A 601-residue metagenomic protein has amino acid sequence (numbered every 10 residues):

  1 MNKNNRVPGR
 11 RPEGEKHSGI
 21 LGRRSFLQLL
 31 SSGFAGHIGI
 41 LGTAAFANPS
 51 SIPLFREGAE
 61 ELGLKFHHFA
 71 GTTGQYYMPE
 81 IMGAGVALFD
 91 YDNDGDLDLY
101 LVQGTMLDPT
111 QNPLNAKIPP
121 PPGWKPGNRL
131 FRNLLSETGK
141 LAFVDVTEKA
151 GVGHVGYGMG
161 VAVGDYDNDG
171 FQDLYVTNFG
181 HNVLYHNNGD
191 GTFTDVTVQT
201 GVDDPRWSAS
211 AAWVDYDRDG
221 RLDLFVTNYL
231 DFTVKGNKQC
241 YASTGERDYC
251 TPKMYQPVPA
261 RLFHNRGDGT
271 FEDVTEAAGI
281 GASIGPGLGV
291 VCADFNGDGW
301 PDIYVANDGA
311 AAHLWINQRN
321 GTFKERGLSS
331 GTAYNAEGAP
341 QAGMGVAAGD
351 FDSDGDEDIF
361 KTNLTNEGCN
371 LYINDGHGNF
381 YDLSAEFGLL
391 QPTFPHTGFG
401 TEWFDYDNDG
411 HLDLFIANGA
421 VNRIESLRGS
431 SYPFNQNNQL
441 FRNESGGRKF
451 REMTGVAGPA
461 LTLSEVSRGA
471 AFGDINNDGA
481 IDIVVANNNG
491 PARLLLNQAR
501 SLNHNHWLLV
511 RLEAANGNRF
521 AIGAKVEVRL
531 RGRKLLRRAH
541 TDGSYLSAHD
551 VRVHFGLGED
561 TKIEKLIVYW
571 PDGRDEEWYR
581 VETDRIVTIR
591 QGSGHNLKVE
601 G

Functional and structural regions predicted by a protein language model:
M1-L21, S32-I38, A44-F46: N-terminal secretory signal peptides
I20, I40-K65: C-terminal segment of N-terminal export signals and the immediately downstream linker at the start of the mature
G22-L30, F143, F193, F271 (+3 more regions): N-terminal export leaders
S51-P53, L62, T72, Y76 (+2 more regions): Gly/Ser/Thr/Pro-enriched helix-cap/hinge segments flanking short amphipathic alpha-helices
F66-G85, W124, G151-A162, G201-A212 (+6 more regions): Repeat-based blade/solenoid architectures
G83-N93, R132, G158-N168, H186 (+6 more regions): Beta-propeller blade termini
L97-Q103, D169, D173-N178, L224-N228 (+5 more regions): Hydrophobic beta-strand segments that make up the repeating blades of beta-propeller and related beta-repeat
Q103-G123, L230-M254, A417-P433: Short, conserved, GDST-rich strand-edge loop motifs in beta-rich repeat architectures
